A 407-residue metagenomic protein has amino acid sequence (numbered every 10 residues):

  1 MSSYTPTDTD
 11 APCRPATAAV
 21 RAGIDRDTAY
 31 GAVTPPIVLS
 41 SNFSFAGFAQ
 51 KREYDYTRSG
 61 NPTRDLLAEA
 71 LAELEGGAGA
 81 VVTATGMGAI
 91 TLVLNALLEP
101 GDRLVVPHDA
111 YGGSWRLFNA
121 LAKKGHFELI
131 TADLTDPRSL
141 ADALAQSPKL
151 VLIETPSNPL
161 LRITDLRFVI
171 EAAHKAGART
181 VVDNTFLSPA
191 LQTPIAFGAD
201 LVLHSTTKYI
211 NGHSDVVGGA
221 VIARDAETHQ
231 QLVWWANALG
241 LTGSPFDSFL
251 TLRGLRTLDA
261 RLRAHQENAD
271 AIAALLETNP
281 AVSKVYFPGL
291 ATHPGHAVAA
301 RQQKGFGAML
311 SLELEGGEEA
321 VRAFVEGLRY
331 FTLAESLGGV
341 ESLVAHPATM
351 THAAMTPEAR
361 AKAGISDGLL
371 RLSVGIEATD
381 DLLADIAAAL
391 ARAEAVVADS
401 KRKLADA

Functional and structural regions predicted by a protein language model:
S2-N61, L67-A70: N-terminal "arm"/small-domain region of PLP-dependent enzymes with the aminotransferase-like
S2-S3, N119, I130, E326 (+1 more regions): PLP-dependent enzyme catalytic core of the Aspartate aminotransferase-like
Y4-T9, A80-A281, Y286, S400 (+1 more regions): Conserved PLP-enzyme active-site core in the AAT-like
P12, A16-T34, E319-A359: C-terminal core of ALDH-fold dehydrogenases
N42-F43, A223-T228, L255, L314-E319: Short loop segments at secondary-structure junctions
N42-T91, G113-A120: Conserved N-terminal alpha-helix of the aminotransferase class I/II PLP-enzyme fold
T251-A260, G307-E315, R371-G375: Short, well-ordered beta-strand elements within core beta-sheets of diverse protein domains
D270-G338, M355-A361, K401-D406: Conserved small-domain helix->loop->beta segment predominantly found in fold-type I
